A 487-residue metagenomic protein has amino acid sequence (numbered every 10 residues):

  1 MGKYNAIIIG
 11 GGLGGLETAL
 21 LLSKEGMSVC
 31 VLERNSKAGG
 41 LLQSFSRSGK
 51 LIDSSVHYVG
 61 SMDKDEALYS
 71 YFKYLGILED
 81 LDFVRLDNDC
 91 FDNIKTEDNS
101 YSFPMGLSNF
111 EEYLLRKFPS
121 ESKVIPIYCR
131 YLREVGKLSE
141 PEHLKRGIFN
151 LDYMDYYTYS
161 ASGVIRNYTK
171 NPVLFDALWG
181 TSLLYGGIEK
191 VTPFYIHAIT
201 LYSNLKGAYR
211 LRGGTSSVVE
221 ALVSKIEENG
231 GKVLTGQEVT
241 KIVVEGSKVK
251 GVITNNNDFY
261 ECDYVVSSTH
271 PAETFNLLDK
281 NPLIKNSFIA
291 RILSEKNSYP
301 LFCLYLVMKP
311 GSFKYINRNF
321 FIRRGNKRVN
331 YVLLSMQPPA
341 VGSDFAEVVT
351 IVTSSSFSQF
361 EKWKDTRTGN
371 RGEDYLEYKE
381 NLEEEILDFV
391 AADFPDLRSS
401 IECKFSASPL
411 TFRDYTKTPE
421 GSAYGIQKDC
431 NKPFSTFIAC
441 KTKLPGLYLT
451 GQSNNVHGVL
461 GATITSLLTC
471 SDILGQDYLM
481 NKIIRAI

Functional and structural regions predicted by a protein language model:
M1-A6, K24-E25, D429-N431, N481-I487: Extreme N-terminal leader/targeting segments of oxidoreductases
G2-I127: N-terminal glycine-rich phosphate/pyrophosphate-binding loop and immediately adjacent elements
E97-T192: Rossmann-like flavin
F175-Y185, A392-V456: A glycine-rich dinucleotide-binding beta-alpha-beta segment and adjacent secondary-structure elements that constitute
A198-V249: Helical element adjacent to the flavin cofactor pocket in flavoenzyme catalytic cores
R210, T240-V349: Mid-domain catalytic core of redox enzymes that form a hydrophobic substrate pocket/lid adjacent to a catalytic redox
K309-L410: C-terminal segments that line or cap access tunnels to active or ligand-binding sites in enzymes and enzyme-associated
Q452-L474: A conserved FAD-binding loop/helix module that cradles the flavin
